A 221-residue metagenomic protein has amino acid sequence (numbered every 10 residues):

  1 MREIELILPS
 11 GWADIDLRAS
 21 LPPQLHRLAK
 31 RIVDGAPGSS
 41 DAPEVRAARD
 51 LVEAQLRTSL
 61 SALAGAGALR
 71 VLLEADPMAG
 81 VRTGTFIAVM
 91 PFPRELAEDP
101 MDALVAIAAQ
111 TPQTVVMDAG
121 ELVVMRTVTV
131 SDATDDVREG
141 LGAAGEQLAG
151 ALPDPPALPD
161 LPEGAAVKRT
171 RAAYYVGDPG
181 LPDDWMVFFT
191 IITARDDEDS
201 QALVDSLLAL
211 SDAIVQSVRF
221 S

Functional and structural regions predicted by a protein language model:
M1-L6, E95-D102, A202-L208: Short aromatic-glycine motifs in intrinsically disordered, low-complexity regions
R2-S20: Proline-anchored loop/turn motifs at beta-strand termini and strand-loop-strand connectors
I4, S20-T58: N-terminal membrane-targeting/anchoring modules of bacterial envelope and secretion proteins
W12, F189-S221: Surface-exposed amphipathic alpha-helical segments
D16, V81, D197-D199: Short acidic, gly/pro-rich beta-turn/loop elements at beta-sheet edges and active-site/ligand-binding grooves
S61-G177: Signature of long, low-cysteine stretches enriched in small and polar/charged residues
I87, M186-T190: Active-site-flanking beta-strand signature of metal-NTP-handling nucleotidyl enzymes and homologous cyclase-like
G180-M186: Short hydrophobic/glycine-rich mini-motifs in sensory/regulatory modules that couple input to downstream signaling
